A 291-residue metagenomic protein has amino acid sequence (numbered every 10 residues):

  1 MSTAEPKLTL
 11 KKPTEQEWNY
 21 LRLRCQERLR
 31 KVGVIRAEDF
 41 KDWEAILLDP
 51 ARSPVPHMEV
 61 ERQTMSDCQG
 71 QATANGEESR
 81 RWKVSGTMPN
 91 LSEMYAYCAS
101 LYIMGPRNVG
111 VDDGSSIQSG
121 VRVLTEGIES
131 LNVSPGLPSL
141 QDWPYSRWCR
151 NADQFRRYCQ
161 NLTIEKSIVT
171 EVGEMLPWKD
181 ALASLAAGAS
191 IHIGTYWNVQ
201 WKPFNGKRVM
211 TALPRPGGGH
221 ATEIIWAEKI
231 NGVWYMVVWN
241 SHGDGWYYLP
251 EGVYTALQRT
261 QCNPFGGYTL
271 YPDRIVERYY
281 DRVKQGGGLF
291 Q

Functional and structural regions predicted by a protein language model:
M1-L91, N108-V133, Q285, F290-Q291: Structured alpha-helical subdomains that flank or immediately precede key functional sites
S2-A4, G70, A74-E78, Y102-Q291: Predominantly the structural core of cysteine protease catalytic domains
P89-G105: Acidic helix-start/capping segments at beta-turn-to-alpha-helix junctions
